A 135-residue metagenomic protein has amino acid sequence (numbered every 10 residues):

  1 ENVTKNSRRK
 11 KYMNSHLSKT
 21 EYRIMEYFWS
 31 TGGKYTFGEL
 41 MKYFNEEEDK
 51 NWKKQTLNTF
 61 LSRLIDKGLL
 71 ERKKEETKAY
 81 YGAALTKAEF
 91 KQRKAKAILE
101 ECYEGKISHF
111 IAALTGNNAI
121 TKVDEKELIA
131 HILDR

Functional and structural regions predicted by a protein language model:
V3-Y27, T31, E89: Short alpha-helical segments that sit at the start of domains
K34-F44: Short acidic, hydrophobic short linear motifs in intrinsically disordered regions
K42-W52: Short helix-coil junctions and helix-kink-helix linkers
N58-S62: Short, hydrophobic-biased segments on the C-terminal half of alpha helices that form "recognition helices"
G68: Glycine-centered, phosphate/nucleic-acid-interacting loop/turn motifs that mediate DNA/RNA or nucleotide
E71-R72: Short beta-strand "wing" residues that participate in macromolecule-binding interfaces
E75-K94: Short, cationic-aromatic polyanion-contact patches
R93-R135: Amphipathic alpha-helical dimerization/coiled-coil segments that flank or bridge DNA-binding/regulatory modules
